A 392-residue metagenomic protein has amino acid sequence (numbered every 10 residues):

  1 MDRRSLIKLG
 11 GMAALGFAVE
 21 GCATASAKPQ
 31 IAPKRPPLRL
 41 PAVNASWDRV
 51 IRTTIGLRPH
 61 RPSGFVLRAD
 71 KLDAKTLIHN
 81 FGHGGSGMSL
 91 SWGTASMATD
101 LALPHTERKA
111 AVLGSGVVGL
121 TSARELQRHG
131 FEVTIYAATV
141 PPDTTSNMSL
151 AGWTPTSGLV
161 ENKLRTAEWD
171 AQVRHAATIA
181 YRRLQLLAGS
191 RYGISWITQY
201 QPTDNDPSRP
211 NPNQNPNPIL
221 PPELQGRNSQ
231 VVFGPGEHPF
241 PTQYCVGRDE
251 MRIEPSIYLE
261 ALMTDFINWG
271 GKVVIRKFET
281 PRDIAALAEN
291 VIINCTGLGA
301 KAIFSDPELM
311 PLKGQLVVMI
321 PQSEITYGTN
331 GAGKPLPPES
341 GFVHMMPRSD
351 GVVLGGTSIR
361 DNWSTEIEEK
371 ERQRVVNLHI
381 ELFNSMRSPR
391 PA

Functional and structural regions predicted by a protein language model:
S5-A25: N-terminal export signals
L9-G11, S46, T54-A74, S146-M148 (+1 more regions): Flavin (FAD/FMN) cofactor-binding and adjacent substrate-gating region of FAD-dependent oxidoreductase domains
P29-D73, G82, S86-L90, S96 (+3 more regions): Active-site substrate-recognition segment that forms the wall of the catalytic cavity or substrate channel
S86-L90, E168-A176, V246-A261, E366-I367: Short beta-strand to alpha-helix junction loop
R108-G116: Beta1/beta-strand and adjacent pyrophosphate-binding region of the FAD-binding site in flavoprotein oxidoreductases
T139-A176, V231-P235: Glycine-rich active-site loop/strand segments that organize a redox cofactor
E250-P321: Predominantly flavin-linked oxidoreductase catalytic cores and closely associated redox partners
